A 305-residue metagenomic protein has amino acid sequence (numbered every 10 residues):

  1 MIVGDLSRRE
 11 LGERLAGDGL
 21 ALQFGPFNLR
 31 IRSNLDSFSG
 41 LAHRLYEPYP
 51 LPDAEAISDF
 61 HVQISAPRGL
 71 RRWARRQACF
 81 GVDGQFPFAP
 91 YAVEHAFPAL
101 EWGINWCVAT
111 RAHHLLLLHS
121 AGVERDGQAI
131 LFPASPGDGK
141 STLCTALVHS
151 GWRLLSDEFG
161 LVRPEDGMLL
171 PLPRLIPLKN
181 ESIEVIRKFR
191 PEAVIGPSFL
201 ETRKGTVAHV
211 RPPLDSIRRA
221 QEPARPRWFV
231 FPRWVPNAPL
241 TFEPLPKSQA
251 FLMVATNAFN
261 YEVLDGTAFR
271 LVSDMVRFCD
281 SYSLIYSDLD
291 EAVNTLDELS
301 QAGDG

Functional and structural regions predicted by a protein language model:
I2-L41, I57-D59, A121-S135, H149-G305: Glycine-rich, often acidic-flanked micro-motifs that create phosphate/phosphodiester-binding or positioning elements
L45-P48: Short Gly/aromatic-enriched secondary-structure transition segments
P50-D53: Cytochrome P450 catalytic domain signature, combining two hallmark sequence patches
I57-C107: Charged, amphipathic alpha-helical linker segments immediately N-terminal to NTP-binding catalytic cores
R111-R125: Pre-Walker A adenine-sensing motif
K140: Conserved lysine of the Walker
L143-C144: Post-Walker A alpha-helix
